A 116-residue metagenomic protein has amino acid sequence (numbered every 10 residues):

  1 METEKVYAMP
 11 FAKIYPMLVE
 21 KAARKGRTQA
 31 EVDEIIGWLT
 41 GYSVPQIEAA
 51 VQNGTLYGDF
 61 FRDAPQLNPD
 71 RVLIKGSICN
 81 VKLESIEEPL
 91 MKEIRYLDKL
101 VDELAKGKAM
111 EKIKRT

Functional and structural regions predicted by a protein language model:
M1-T116: A charge-rich, low-complexity, intrinsically flexible signal that marks solvent-exposed coils, linkers, repeats
